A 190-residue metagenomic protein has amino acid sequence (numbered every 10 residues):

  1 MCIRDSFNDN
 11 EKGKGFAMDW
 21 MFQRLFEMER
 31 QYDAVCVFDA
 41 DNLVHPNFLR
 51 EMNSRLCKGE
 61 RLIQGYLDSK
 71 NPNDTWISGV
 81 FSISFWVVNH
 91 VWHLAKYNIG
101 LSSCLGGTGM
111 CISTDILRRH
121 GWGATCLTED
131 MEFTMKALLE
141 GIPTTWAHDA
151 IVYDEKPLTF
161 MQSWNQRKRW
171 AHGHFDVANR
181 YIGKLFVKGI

Functional and structural regions predicted by a protein language model:
M1-S6: Conserved small/polar residues in nucleotide/adenosyl-binding loops
F7, E11-M28, N47, E51-L127 (+2 more regions): Long helical/loop segments within the catalytic core of UDP-sugar-dependent glycosyltransferases, especially the large
E29-L43: Short beta-strand-to-loop acidic/aromatic patch adjacent to the donor-nucleotide binding site
F38, V44-F48, I112, F133: Hydrophobic/aromatic residue at the end of a short beta strand that borders the catalytic acidic motif
D39-L43, G123, A137: The conserved acidic donor/metal-binding loop of glycosyltransferases
L127-F133: Acidic donor-binding loop at a coil-to-helix junction in glycosyltransferase catalytic cores that engages
T134-V152: Catalytic donor-sugar/metal-binding loop of nucleotide-sugar-dependent glycosyltransferases
H148-S163: Active-site donor/metal-binding and catalytic loop motifs of nucleotide-sugar-dependent glycosylation enzymes
